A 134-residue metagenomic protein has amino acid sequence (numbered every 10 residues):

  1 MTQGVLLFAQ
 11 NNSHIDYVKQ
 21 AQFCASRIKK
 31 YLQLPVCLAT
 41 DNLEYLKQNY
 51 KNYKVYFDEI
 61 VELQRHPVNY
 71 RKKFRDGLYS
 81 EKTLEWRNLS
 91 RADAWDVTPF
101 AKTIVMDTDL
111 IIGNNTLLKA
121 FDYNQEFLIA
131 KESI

Functional and structural regions predicted by a protein language model:
M1-I134: Glycosyltransferase catalytic domains, chiefly GT-A lineage
